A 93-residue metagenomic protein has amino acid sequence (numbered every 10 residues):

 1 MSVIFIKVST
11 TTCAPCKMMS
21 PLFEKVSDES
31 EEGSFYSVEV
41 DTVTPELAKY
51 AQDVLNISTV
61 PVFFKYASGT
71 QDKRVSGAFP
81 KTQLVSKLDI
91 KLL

Functional and structural regions predicted by a protein language model:
M1-E29, G33: Local sequence-structure signature of Cys/Sec-based thiol-disulfide redox active-site neighborhoods
D28-Q71, S76-L93: Thioredoxin-like thiol-disulfide oxidoreductase module
